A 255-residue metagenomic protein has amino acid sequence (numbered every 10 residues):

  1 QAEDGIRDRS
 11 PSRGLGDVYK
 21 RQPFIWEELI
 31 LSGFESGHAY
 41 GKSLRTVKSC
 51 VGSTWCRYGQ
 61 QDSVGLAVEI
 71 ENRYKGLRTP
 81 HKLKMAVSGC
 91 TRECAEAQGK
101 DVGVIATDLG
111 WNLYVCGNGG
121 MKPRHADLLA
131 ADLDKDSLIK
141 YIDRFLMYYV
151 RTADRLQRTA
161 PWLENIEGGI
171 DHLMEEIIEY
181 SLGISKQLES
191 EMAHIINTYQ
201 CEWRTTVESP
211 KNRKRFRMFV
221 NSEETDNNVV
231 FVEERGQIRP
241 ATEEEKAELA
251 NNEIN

Functional and structural regions predicted by a protein language model:
Q1-Y19: Single conserved hydrophobic/aromatic residue that forms the stacking wall/gate of nucleotide- or nucleobase-binding
R7, A39-G41, T79-K84, R151-N165 (+1 more regions): Flexible, glycine/charged-enriched surface loops at secondary-structure junctions
R21-S32: Charge-rich, low-aromatic oligomerization/scaffolding segments with amphipathic character
E35-V47, R73-S88: Immediate flanking context of iron-sulfur cluster ligation sites
T46-R57: Short, hydrophobic beta-strand segments
T46-V47, A86-R92, T159-I170, M192-N197: A glycine-rich phosphate-binding loop feature that marks nucleotide/adenosyl-phosphate handling sites
K84, G89, E93, Q98-Q157: Mobile "lid/hinge" segments at catalytic clefts and subdomain interfaces of large enzymes
F216-N255: Charge-rich, low-complexity intrinsically disordered segments
